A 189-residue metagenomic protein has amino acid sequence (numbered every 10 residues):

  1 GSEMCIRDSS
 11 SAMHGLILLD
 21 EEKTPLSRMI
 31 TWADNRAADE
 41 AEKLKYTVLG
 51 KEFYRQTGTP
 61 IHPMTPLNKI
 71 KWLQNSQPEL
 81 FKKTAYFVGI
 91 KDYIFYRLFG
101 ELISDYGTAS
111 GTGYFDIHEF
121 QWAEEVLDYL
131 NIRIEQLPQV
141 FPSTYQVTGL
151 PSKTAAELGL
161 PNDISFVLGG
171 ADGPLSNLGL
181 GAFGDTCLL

Functional and structural regions predicted by a protein language model:
G1-I6: Short, small-residue-biased leader/transition segments that mark boundaries at the very start of proteins
R7, D172: "…together with the soluble PPM/PP2C metallo-phosphatase catalytic core" -> "…together with the soluble PPM/PP2C
S9-T47, E79: Glycine/Thr-rich phosphate-binding loops that ligate phosphate moieties of nucleotide and other phosphorylated ligands
G15-L18, L175-G179: Short beta-strand scaffold segments in enzyme catalytic cores
T31, F166-G169, L188-L189: Residue-level marker for buried hydrophobic side chains located in beta-strands that build the well-ordered beta-sheet
E52-A171: Gly/Ser/Thr-rich active-site cleft segment
I90, T186-L188: Acyl-thioester C-C bond-transforming condensing/cleaving domain
G179-D185: Alpha-helix C-terminal capping segments
